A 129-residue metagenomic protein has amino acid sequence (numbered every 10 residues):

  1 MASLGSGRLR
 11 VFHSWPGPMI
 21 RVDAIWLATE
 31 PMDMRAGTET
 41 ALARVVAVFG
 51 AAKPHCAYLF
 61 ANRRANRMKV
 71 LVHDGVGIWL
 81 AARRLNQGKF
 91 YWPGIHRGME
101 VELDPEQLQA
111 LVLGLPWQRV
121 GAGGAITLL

Functional and structural regions predicted by a protein language model:
M1-L129: Polybasic/polar functional segments that serve as interface/processing modules
